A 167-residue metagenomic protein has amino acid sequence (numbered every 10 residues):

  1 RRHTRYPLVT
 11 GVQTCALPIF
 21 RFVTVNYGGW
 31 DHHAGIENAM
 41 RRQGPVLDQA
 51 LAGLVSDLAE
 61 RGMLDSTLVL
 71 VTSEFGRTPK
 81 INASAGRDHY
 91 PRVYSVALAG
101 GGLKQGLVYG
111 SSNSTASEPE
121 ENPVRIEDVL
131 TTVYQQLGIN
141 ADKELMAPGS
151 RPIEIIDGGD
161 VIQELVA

Functional and structural regions predicted by a protein language model:
R1-C15: Single conserved hydrophobic/aromatic residue that forms the stacking wall/gate of nucleotide- or nucleobase-binding
A16-A167: Ligand-binding pockets and gating/stacking loops
